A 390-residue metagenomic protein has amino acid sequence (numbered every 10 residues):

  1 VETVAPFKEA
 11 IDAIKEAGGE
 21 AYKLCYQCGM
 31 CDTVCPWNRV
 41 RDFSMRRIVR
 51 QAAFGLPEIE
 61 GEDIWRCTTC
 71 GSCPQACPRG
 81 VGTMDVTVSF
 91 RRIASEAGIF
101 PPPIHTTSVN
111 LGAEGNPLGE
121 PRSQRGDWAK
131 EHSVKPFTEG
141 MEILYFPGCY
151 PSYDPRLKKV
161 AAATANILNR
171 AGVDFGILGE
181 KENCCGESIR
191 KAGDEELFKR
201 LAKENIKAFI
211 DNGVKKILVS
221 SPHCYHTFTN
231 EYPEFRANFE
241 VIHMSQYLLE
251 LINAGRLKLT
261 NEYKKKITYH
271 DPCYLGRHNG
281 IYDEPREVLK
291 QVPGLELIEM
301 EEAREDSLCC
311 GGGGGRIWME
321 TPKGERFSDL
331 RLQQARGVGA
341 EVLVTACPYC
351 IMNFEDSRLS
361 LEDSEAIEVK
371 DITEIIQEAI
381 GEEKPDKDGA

Functional and structural regions predicted by a protein language model:
V1-T3, K23-M45, R277-I281: A broadly conserved sequence feature marking short terminus-proximal activation segments in nucleic acid-centric
E2-A17, N38-R66, C70-S72, G80-A113 (+6 more regions): Ferredoxin-type iron-sulfur electron-transfer modules in oxidoreductases and energy-metabolism complexes
G19-Y22, R39, V49-S220, Y225-Y232 (+2 more regions): Iron-sulfur-cluster electron-transfer modules
C25-C31, C35, C67-C73, C77-P78 (+5 more regions): Short cysteine clusters
P147, H243-S245, D271: Short, structured patches in soluble enzyme cores that scaffold and shape functional sites
P151-H243, Y274-Q291, E296-A390: Cofactor-cradling patches in redox/metallo enzymes
N253-L289: C-terminal amphipathic alpha-helical segment
